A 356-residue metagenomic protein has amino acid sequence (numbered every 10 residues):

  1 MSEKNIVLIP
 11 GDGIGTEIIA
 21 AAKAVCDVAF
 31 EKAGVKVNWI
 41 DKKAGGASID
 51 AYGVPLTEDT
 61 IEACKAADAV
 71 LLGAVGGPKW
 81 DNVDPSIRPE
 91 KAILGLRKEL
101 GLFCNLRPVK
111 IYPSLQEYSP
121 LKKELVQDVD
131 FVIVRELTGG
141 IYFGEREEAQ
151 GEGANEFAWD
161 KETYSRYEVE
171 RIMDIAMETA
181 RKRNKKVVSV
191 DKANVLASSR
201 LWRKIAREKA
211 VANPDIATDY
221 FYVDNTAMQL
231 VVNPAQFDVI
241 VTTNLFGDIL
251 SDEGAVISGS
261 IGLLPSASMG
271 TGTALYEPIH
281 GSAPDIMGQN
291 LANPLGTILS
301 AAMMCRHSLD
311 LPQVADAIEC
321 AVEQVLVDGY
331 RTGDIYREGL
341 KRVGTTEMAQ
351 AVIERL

Functional and structural regions predicted by a protein language model:
S2-I6: Extreme N-terminal starter segment of soluble prokaryotic enzymes
V7-A24, V28-F30, G153-D224, Q236: Glycine-rich phosphate/diphosphate-binding loop of Rossmann-like nucleotide-binding domains
D12-G15, D68, V134, A176 (+4 more regions): Buried hydrophobic positions in well-ordered alpha/beta secondary-structure cores of metabolic enzymes
D27, E31-V35, A66-A69, K98-N105 (+10 more regions): Generic secondary-structure signature for well-ordered alpha-helical cores
G34-E58, M228-L230: N-terminal beta-loop-helix "entrance" segment that forms/cooperates in small-molecule cofactor or anionic ligand
G46-I49, L230-Y330: Glycine-rich phosphate/nucleotide-binding loop
D50-W159, L245-G247: N-terminal glycine-rich phosphate/adenylate-binding segment common to multiple enzyme folds
T138-G139, G144-R183, V187-S189, A193-V195 (+3 more regions): Glycine-rich phosphate/pyrophosphate-binding loop and the adjoining helix
